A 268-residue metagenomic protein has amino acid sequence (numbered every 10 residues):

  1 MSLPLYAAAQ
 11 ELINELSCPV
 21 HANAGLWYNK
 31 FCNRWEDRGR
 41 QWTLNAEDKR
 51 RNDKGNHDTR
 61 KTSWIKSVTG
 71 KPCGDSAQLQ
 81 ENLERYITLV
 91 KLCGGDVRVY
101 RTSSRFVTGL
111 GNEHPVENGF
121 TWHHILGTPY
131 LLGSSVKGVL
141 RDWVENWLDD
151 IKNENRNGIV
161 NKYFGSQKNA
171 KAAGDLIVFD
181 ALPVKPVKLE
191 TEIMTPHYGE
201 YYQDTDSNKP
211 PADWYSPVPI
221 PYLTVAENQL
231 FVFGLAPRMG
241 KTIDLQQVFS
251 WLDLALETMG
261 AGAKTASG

Functional and structural regions predicted by a protein language model:
M1-G268: Small/polar/charged residue-enriched interaction surfaces, especially the RNA/DNA-contacting tracks of RNP/CRISPR
